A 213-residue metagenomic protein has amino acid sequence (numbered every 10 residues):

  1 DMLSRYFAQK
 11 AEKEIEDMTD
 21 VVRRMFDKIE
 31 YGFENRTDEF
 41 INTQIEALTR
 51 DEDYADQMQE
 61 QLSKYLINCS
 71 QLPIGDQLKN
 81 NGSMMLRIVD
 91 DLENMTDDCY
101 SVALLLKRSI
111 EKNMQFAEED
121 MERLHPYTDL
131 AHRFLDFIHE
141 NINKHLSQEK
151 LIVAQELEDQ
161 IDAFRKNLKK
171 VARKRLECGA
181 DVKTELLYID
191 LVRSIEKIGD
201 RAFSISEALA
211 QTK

Functional and structural regions predicted by a protein language model:
D1-K213: Cytosolic, long alpha-helical scaffolding segments
